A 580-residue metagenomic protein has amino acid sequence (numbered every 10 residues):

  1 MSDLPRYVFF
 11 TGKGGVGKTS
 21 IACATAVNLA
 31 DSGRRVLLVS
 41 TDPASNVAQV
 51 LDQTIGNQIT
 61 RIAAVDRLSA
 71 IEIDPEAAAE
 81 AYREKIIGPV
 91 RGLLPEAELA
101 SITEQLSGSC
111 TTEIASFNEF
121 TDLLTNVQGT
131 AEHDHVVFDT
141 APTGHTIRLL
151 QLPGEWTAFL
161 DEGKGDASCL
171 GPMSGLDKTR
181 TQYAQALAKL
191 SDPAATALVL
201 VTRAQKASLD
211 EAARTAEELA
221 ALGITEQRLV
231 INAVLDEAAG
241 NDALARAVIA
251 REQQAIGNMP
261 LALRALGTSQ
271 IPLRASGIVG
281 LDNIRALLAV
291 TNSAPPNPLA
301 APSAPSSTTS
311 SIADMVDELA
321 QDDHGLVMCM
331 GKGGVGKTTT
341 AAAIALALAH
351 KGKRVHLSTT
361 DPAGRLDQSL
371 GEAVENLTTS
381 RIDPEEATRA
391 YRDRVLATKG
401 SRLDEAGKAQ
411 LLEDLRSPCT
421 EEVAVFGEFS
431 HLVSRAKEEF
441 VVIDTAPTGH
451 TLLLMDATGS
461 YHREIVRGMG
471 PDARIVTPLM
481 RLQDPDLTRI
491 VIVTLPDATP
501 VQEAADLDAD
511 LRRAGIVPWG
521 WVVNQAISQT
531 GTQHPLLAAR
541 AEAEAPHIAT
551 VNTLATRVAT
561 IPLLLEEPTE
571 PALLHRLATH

Functional and structural regions predicted by a protein language model:
M1-S2, T54, L187-V327, Q483-T488 (+1 more regions): C-terminal lobe/tail of nucleotide-utilizing enzymes
L4-Y7: Extreme N-terminal starter segment of soluble prokaryotic enzymes
F9-F10, T25, L29, L38-P43 (+14 more regions): Short, structured motif recognition centered on aromatic/hydrophobic residues
F9-I73, T140, L150-G154, M330 (+2 more regions): Walker A/P-loop NTP-binding active-site region of P-loop NTPases, recognizing the glycine-rich GxxxxGKT/S
N28-S32, I62-A64, N126-A131, L190-A194 (+6 more regions): Conserved catalytic network of the ASCE P-loop NTPase/AAA+ motor domain
S45-V50, A78-Y82, G144-R148, L209-D210 (+8 more regions): Switch/connector loops and helix/strand junctions flanking conserved nucleotide-binding motifs in nucleotide-processing
I59-P95, E375-L403: A conserved catalytic-core segment of Leloir-type glycosyltransferases
R91-V201, Q205-R214, R402-T499, E503-D506: Phosphate/Mg2+-binding loops and adjacent switch elements in nucleotide/diphosphate-handling enzyme cores
